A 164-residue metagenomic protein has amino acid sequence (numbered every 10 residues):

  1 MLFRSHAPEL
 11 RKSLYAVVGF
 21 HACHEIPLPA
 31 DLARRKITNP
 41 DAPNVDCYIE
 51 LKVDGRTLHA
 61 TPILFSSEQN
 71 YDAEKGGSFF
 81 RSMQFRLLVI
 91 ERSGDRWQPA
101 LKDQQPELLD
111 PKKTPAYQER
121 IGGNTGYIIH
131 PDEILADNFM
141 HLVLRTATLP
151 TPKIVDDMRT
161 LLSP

Functional and structural regions predicted by a protein language model:
M1-L2: Short, small-residue-biased leader/transition segments that mark boundaries at the very start of proteins
S5-P164: Metalloprotease/metallohydrolase-associated module, dominated by Zn2+-dependent proteases
